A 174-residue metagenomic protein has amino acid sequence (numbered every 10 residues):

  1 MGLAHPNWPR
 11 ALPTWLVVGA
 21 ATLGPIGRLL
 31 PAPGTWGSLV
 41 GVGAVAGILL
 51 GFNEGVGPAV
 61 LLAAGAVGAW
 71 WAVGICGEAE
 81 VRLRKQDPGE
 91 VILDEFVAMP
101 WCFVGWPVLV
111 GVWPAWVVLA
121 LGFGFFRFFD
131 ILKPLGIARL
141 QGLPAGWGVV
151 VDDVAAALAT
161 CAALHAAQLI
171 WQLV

Functional and structural regions predicted by a protein language model:
G2-L39, V73-F103, G124-A159: Interhelical loop and helix-boundary elements at the membrane-water interface of polytopic inner-membrane proteins
L29-I48, V60-G68: Short Lys/Arg-rich amphipathic alpha-helical segments
V40-N53, C102-V108, L164: Interfacial segments of multi-pass membrane proteins
L50-A63, I137-W147: Membrane interface segments of multi-pass transport proteins and intramembrane proteases
E54-I75, L83-R84, W113-F125: Membrane-embedded alpha-helical segments that form the functional core of polytopic membrane enzymes, especially those
L109-P114, I137-A138, Q172-L173: Alpha-helical transmembrane bundle and helix-membrane interface signal in multi-pass integral membrane proteins
A166-V174: Juxtamembrane boundary at the C-terminal end of a transmembrane helix
